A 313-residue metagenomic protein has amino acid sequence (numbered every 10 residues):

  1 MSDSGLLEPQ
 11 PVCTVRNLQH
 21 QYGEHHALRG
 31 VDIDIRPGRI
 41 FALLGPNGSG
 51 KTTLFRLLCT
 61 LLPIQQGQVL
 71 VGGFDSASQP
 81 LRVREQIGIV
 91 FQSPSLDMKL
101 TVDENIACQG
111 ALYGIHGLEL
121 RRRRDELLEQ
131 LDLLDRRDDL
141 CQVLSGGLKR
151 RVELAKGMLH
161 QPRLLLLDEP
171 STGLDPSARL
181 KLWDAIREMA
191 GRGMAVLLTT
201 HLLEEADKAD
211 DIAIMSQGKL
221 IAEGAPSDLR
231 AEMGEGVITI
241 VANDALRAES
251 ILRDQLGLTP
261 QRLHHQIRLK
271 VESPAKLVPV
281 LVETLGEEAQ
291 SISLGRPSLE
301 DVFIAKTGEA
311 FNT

Functional and structural regions predicted by a protein language model:
G67-D75, V83: Conserved ABC transporter NBD signature motif
A107, A111, L118-R136: Conserved ABC ATPase "signature" region
L140-L144: Conserved ABC ATPase signature
Q161: Conserved catalytic motifs of ABC-family nucleotide-binding domains
L165-D168: Catalytic Walker B motif of ABC-type/P-loop ATPase nucleotide-binding domains
E235-T313: Short, charged/small-residue-rich alpha-helical element at the C-terminal edge of ABC transporter nucleotide-binding
